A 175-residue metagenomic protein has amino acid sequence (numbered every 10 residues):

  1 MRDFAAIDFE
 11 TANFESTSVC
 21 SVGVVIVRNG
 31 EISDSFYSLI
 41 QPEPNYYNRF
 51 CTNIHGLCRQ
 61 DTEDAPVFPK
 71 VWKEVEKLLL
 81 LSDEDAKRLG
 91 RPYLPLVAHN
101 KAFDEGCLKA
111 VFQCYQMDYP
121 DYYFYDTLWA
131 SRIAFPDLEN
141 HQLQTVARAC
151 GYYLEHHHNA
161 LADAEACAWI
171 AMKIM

Functional and structural regions predicted by a protein language model:
M1-C114, D121, P136-H158: Conserved non-catalytic scaffold segment of RNase H-like nuclease domains
D104, Y123, D163-A166: Catalytic-loop motifs flanking and including active-site residues across diverse enzymes
F112-Q116, I174-M175: Active-site catalytic pocket residues across diverse enzymes, especially alpha/beta-hydrolases
D118-S131: Conserved beta-strand -> loop -> alpha-helix junction used to position metal-binding or nucleic-acid-contacting
A134, K173-I174: Change "in soluble alpha/beta enzymes" to "in soluble alpha/beta proteins
N159-M172: Acidic, divalent-metal-coordinating active-site segment for phosphoryl/phosphodiester hydrolysis, typified by short
